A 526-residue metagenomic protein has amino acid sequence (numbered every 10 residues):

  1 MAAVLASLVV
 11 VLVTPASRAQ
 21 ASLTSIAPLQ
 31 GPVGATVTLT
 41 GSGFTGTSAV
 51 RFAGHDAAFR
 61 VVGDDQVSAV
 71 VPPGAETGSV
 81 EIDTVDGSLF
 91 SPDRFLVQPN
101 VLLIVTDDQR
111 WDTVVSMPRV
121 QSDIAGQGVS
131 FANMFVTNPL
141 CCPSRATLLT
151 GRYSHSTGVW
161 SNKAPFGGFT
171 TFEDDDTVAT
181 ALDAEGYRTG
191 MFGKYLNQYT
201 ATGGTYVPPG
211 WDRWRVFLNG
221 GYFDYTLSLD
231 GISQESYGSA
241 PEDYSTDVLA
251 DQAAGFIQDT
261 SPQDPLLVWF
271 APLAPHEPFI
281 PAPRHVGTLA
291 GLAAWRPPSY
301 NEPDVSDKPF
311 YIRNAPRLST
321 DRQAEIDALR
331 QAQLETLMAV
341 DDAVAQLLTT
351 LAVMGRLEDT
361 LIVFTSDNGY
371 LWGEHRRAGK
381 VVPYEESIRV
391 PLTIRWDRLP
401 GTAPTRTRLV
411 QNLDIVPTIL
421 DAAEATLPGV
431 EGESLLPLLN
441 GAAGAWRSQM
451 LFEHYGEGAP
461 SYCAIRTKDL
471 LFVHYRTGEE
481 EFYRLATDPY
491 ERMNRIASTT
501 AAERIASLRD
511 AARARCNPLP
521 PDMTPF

Functional and structural regions predicted by a protein language model:
A2-L12: Bacterial N-terminal signal peptides
A19-A57, G63, T77-S79, D86-V97: Beta-strand/beta-sandwich contexts
Q98-P99, T106, L318-A328, T336 (+7 more regions): Long, internal low-complexity/basic segments
V101-L102, D107, L182, K194 (+8 more regions): A short aromatic-rich beta-strand->coil structural motif
L103-T106, R110-G190, A201, P209 (+2 more regions): Active-site segment of extracytoplasmic enzymes that catalyze sulfate/phosphate-ester chemistry
W111-D112, N219-Y244, I257-D264, W269-V410 (+4 more regions): Active-site-proximal cap/lid insertion segments
S116-P118, V129-R152, W160, M191-G204 (+7 more regions): Short, solvent-exposed turn/loop segments enriched in Gly/Ser/Thr/Pro and often Arg
P209-L218, N368-E374, Q411-V416, L420-L485 (+3 more regions): C-terminal cap/loop subdomain of S1 sulfatases and analogous C-terminal strand-loop tails that border
